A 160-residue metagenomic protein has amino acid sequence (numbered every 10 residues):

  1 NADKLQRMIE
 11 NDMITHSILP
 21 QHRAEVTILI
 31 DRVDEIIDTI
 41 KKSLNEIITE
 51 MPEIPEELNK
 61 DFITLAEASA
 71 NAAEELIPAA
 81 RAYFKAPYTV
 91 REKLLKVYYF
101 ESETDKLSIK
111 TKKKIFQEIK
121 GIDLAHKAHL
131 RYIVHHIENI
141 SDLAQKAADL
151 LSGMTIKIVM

Functional and structural regions predicted by a protein language model:
N1-M160: Cytosolic, long alpha-helical scaffolding segments
